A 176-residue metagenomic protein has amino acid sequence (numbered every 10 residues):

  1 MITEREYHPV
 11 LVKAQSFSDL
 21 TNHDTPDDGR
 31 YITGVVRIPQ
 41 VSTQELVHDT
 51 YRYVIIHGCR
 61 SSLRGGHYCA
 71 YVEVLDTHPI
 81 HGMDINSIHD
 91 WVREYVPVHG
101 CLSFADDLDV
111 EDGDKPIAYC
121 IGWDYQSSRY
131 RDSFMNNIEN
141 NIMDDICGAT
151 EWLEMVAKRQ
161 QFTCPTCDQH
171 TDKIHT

Functional and structural regions predicted by a protein language model:
M1-V35: Charged, compositionally biased non-catalytic regions
R30-W91: Amphipathic, interaction-prone secondary-structure segments
V41-L46, Y51, P79-Q161: Polybasic, proline/glycine-rich intrinsically disordered low-complexity segments
T163, T176: The −1 position to Zn-ligating cysteines in a subset of zinc-ribbon hairpins
D168: Cys/His-coordinated zinc-binding microdomains
T171-D172: Cys/His-rich microdomains that often coordinate metals
